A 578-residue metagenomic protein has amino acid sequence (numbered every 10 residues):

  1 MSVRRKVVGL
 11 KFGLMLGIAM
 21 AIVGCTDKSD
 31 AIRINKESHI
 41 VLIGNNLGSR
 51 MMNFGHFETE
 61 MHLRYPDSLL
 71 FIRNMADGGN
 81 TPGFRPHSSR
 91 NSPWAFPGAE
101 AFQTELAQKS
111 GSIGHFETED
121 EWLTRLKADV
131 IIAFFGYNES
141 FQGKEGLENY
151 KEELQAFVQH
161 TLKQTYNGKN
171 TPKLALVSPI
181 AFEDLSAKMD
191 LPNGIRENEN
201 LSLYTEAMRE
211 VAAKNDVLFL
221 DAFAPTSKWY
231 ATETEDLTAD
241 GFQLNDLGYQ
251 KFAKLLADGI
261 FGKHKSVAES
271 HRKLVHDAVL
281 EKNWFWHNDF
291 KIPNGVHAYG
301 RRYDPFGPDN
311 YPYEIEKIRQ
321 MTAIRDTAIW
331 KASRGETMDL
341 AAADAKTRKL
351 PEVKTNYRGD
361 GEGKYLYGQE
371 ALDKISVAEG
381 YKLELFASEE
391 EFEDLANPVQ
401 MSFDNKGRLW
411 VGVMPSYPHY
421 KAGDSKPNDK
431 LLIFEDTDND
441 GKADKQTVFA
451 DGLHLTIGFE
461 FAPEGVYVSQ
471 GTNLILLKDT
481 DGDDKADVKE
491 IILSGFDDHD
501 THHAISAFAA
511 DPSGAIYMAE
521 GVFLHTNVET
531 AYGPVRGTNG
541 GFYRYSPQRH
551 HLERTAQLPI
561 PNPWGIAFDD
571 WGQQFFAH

Functional and structural regions predicted by a protein language model:
K11-A21: Bacterial N-terminal signal peptides
C25-G79, G83-N91, E119-K127, I131 (+1 more regions): Serine-esterase "nucleophile elbow" of acetyl-processing enzymes
I34, I43, F54-G55, S92-K151 (+5 more regions): Oxyanion-hole/transition-state-stabilizing segment in secreted/luminal serine hydrolases and related acyltransferases
N35, M52, D236, D240-K364: Conserved catalytic region of serine esterases and O-acyltransferases that act on ester linkages in lipids
H39-I43, F71-A76, D129-F135, K173-S178 (+6 more regions): Structural recognition of the beta-strand scaffold that forms the well-ordered cores of secreted hydrolase catalytic
N46-R50, D77-G83, V130, Y137-Q142 (+8 more regions): Solvent-exposed loop/turn segments at secondary-structure junctions within structured extracellular/periplasmic domains
D184-A222: Substrate-gating cap/lid alpha-helix
R348-H578: Beta-propeller domains with acidic blade repeats across secreted/periplasmic ectodomains and cytosolic WD/CNH propellers
